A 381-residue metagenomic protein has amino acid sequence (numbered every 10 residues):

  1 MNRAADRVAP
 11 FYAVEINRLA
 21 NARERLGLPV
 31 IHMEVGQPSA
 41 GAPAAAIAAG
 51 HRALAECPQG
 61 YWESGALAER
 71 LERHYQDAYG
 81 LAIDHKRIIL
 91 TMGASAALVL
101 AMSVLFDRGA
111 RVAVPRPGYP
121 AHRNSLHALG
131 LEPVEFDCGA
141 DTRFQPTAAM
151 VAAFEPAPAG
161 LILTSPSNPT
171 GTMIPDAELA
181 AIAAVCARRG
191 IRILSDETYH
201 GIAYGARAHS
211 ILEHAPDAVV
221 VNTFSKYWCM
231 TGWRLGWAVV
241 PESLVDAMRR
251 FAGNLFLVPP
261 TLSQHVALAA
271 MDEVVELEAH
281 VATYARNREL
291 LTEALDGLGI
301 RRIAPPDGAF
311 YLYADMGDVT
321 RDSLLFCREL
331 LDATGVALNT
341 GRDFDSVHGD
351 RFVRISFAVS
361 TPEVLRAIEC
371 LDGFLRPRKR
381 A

Functional and structural regions predicted by a protein language model:
N2-G93, L100, A270-M271, R378-A381: N-terminal small-domain helix-loop-helix segment of the aminotransferase-like
R23-L26, L129, R188-R189, T334 (+1 more regions): Helix C-cap/helix->beta junction micro-motif
S103-L163: PLP-dependent aminotransferase-like
C138-G205: Active-site phosphate-binding strand-loop segment of PLP-dependent enzymes
E213-A247, L262: Active-site PLP attachment segment
M248-L255, A270-E293: Structural signature of PLP-dependent enzymes
L268, Y284-L295, I303-M316: Conserved glycine-rich beta-strand-loop-beta hairpin in the small C-terminal domain of fold type I
E329-L338, F344-A381: PLP-dependent enzyme catalytic core of the Aspartate aminotransferase-like
